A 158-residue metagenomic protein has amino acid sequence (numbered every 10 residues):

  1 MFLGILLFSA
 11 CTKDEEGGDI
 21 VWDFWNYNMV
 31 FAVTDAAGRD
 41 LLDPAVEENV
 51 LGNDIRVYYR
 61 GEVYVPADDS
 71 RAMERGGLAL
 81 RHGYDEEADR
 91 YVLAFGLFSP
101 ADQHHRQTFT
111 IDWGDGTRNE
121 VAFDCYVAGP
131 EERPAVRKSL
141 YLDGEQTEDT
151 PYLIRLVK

Functional and structural regions predicted by a protein language model:
M1-F2: Sec-dependent signal peptide recognition, specifically the positively charged N-region followed immediately by
L7-A10: C-terminal motif of bacterial Sec signal peptides marking the signal peptidase cleavage site
T12-M29, T34-A37, R155-V157: Beta-strand-rich domain onsets/edges
W25, P44-N53: Short coil-to-beta strand junction motifs in C2/discoidin
V33-E48: Short amphipathic, basic-aromatic surface patches that mediate peripheral association with negatively charged
N49-Q103, Q107-W113: Tryptophan-paired
T110, D115-K158: Glycine-rich, aromatic-bearing surface loops/beta-hairpins
